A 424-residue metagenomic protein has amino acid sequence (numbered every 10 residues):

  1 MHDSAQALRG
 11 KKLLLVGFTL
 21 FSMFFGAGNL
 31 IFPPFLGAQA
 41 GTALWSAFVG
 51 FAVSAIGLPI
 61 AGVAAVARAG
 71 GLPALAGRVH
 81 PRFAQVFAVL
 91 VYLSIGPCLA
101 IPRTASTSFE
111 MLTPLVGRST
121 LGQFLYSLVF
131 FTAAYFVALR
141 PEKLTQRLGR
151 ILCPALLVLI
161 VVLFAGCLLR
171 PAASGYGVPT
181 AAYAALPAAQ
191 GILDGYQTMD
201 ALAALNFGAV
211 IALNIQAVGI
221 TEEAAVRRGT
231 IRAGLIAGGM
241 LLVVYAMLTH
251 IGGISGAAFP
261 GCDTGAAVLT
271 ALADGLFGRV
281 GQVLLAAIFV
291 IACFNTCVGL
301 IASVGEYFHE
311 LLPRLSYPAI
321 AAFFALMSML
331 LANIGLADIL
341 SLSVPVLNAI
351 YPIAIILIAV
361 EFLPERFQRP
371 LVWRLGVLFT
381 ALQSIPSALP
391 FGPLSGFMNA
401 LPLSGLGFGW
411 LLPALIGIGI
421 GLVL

Functional and structural regions predicted by a protein language model:
R9-L20, W45, P81-I95, F124-V129 (+3 more regions): Select transmembrane alpha-helical segments in multipass membrane proteins
L15-F25, G166-A173, A182-L248, L284-C293 (+2 more regions): Hydrophobic, membrane-embedded alpha-helices of multi-pass small-molecule transporters
F35, A69, R82-G117, C293-E310 (+1 more regions): Hydrophobic transmembrane alpha-helices that form the core helical bundles of multi-pass secondary transporters
G57, A61, A155-C167, I231-G256 (+2 more regions): Selective recognition of specific alpha-helical transmembrane segments in multi-pass small-molecule
A67-A74, F131-L152, A217-I220, M329-L342 (+1 more regions): Membrane-water interface regions at transmembrane-helix termini and the short interhelical loops of multi-pass membrane
P73-H80, V244-F294, I301, E310 (+1 more regions): TM-loop-TM module centered on a large, flexible mid-protein loop between adjacent transmembrane helices in multi-pass
P97, I101, L157-A184, A201-L202 (+3 more regions): Hydrophobic alpha-helical segments and their helix-loop junctions in multi-pass secondary transporters
A138-C167, S343-I355, R374-L382: Membrane-interface loop-to-helix entry segments
